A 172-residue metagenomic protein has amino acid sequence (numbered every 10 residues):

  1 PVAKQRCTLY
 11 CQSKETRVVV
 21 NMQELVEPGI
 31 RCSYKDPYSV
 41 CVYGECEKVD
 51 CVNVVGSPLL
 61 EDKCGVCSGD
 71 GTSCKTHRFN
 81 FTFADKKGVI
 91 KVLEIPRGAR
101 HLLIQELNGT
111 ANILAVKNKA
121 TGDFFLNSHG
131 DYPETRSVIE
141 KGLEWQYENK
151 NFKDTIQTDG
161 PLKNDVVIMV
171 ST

Functional and structural regions predicted by a protein language model:
P1-T172: Disulfide-rich extracellular modules in secreted proteins and receptors, prominently including thrombospondin type-1
